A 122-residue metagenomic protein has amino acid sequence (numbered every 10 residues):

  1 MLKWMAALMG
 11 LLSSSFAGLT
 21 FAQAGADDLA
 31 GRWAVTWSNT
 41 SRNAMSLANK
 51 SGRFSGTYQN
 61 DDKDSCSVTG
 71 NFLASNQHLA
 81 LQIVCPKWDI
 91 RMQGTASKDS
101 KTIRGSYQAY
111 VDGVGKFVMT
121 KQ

Functional and structural regions predicted by a protein language model:
M1-L8: Bacterial N-terminal signal peptides that target proteins for export
M9-L11, T20: Cleavable N-terminal signal peptides
Q23-Q122: Central antiparallel beta-sheet cores of small beta-barrel/beta-sandwich binding domains
